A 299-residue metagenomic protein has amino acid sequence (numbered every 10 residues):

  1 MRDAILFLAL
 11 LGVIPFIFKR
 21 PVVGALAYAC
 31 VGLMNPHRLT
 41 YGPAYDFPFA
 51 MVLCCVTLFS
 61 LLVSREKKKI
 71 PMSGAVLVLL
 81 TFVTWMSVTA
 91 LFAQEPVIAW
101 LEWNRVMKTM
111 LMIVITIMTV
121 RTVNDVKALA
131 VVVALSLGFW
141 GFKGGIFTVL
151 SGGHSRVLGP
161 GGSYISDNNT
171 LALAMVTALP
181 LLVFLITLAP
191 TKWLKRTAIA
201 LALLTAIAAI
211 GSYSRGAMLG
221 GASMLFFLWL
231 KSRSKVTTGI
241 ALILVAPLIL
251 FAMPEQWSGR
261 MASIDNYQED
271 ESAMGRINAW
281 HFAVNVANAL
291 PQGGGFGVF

Functional and structural regions predicted by a protein language model:
M1-V88, V97-L101, R121-V131, I186-R196 (+2 more regions): Transmembrane signal-anchor hairpin modules in multi-pass inner-membrane enzymes, especially those that act on
L8-I17, T57, L80-L91, K108-I115 (+4 more regions): Alpha-helical transmembrane segments of multi-pass inner-membrane proteins
I17, L33, V106, T119 (+2 more regions): Conserved catalytic core of Hanks-type protein kinase domains
V23, R215, L219, G294-F296: Transmembrane helix boundary and interhelical junction motifs in multipass membrane proteins
H37-P43, G159-L171, S272-G275: Short aromatic-rich membrane-water interface segments that cap or initiate transmembrane helices in multi-pass membrane
R156, S163, E255-F299: Membrane-interface loop/short-helix elements at transmembrane-helix boundaries of multipass membrane proteins
